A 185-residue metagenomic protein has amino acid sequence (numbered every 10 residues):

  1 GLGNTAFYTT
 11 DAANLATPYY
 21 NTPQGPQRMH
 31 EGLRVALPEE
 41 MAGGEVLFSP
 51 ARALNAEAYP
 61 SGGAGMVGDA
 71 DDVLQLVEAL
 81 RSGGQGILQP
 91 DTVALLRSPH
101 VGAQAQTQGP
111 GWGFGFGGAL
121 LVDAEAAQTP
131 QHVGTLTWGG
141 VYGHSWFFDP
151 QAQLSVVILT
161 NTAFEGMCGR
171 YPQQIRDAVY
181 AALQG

Functional and structural regions predicted by a protein language model:
G1-P130: Short, surface-exposed loop or secondary-structure junction motifs that flank catalytic or metal-binding residues
D11, P150-A152: Short acidic-glycine loop/turn motifs at beta-strand connectors
G117, S145-F147: Short, surface-exposed charged micro-motifs
P130-L136: Short, hydrophobic/aromatic-rich segments at coil-to-beta transitions
T137, F147-D149: Well-ordered beta-strand positions
G140-Y142: Short, small/polar residue-rich loop motifs at catalytic or cofactor-binding pockets
W146, Q153-N161: Short, well-ordered beta-strand elements
A163-Q184: Generic C-terminus detector
